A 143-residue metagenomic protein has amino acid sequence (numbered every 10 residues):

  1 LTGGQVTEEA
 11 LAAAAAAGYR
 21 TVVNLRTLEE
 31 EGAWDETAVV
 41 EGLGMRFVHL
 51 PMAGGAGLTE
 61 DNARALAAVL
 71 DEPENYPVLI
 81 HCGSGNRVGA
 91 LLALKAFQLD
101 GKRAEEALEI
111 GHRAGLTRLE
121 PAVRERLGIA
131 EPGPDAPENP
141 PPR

Functional and structural regions predicted by a protein language model:
L1-V78, A90-R143: Cys-dependent protein tyrosine phosphatase-like superfamily
C82: Short cysteine clusters
